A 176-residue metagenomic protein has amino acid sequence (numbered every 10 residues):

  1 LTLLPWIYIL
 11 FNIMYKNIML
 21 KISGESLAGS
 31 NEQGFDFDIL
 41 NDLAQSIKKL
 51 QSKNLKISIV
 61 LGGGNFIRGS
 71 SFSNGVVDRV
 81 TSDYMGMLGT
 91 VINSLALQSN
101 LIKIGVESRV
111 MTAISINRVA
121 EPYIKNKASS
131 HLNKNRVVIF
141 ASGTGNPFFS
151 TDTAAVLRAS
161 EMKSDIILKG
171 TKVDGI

Functional and structural regions predicted by a protein language model:
I13-I57: N-terminal glycine-/serine-/threonine-rich phosphate-binding loop
M19-S23, S58-G62, M111, F140-G143 (+1 more regions): Short beta-strand segments
S26-A28, N65-G69, N117-R118, N146-P147 (+1 more regions): Short, active-site-adjacent cap segments at secondary-structure transitions
Q51, L95-I104, L157-D165: Alpha-helix C-terminal capping segments
L55-S58, N135-V137: Loop/turn-to-beta-strand initiation segments
F72-V138, T153: Ligand-binding beta-strand-loop-alpha-helix segment within the catalytic cores of soluble metabolic enzymes
N126-I176: Internal active-site segments that recognize and position negatively charged phosphoryl groups and nucleotide moieties
